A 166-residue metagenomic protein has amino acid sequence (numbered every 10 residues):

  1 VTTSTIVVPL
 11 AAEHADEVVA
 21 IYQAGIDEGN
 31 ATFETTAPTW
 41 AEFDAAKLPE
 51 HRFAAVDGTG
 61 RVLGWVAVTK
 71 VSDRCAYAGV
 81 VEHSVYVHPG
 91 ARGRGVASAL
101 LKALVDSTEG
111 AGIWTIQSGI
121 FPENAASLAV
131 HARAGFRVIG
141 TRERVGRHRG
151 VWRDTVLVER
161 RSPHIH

Functional and structural regions predicted by a protein language model:
T5-V18: A short beta-loop-alpha structural element at the N-terminal edge of CoA-dependent acyl/N-acetyltransferase catalytic
A11, H88-P89, F121: Residue-level recognition of the GNAT/N-acetyltransferase active site
Y22: Hydrophobic "lid"/C-terminal helical patch of Rossmann-like NAD(P)-dependent dehydrogenase/epimerase domains
E28, T32-G90, L101-K102, S107 (+1 more regions): Acetyl-CoA-dependent GNAT
A67-K70, C75, Q117-I120, A132 (+2 more regions): Conserved catalytic-core motifs of GNAT/GCN5-like acyltransferases
H83, I116-S118, V158: A structural signal for short, well-ordered beta-strand segments
G93-T108, A125-R133: Conserved acetyl-CoA-binding loop-helix of GNAT-fold acetyltransferases
T108-I120: Conserved GNAT acetyl-CoA-binding A-motif
